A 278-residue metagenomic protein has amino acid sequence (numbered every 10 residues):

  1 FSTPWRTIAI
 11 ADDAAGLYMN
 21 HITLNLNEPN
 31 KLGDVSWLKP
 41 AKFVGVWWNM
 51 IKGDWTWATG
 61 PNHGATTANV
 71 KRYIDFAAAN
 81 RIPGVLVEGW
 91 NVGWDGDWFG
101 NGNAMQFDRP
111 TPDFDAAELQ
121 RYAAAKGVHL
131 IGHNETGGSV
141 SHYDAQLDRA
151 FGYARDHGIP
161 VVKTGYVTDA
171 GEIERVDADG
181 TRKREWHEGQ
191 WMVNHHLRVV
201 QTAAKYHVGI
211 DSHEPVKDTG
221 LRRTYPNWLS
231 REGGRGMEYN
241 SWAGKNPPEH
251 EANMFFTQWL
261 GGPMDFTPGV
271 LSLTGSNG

Functional and structural regions predicted by a protein language model:
F1-K126, I131-N134: Conserved structural scaffold segments of CAZyme catalytic domains across common CAZy folds
G89-G275: Aromatic- and carboxylate-enriched substrate-binding clefts and catalytic-loop regions of carbohydrate-active enzymes
G278: Glycine-rich, aromatic-lined ligand/substrate-binding cores of catalytic and carbohydrate-binding domains
